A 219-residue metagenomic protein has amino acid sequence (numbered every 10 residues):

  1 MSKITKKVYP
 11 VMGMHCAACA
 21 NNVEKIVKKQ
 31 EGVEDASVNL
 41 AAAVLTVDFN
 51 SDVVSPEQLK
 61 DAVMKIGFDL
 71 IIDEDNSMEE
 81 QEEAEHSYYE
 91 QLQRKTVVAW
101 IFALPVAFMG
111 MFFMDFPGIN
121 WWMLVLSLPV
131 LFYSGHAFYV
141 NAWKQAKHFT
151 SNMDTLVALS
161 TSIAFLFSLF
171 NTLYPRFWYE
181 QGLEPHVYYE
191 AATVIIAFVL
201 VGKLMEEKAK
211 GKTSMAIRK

Functional and structural regions predicted by a protein language model:
M1-G118, M153, K210: Flexible metal-binding regulatory segments at protein termini and peripheral loops
Q91-K219: Transmembrane helix-loop-helix hairpins at the membrane interface
